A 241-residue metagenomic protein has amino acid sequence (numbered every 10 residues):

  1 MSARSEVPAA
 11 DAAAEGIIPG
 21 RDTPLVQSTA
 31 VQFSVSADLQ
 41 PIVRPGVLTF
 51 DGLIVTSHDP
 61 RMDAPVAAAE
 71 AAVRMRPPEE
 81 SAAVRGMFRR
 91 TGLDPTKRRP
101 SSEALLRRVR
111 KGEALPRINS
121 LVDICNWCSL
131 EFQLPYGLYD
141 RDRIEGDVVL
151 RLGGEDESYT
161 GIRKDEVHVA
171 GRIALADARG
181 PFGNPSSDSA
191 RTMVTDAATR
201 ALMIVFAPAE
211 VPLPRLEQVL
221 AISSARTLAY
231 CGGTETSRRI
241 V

Functional and structural regions predicted by a protein language model:
S2-V241: Charge-biased, low-complexity intrinsically disordered regions
